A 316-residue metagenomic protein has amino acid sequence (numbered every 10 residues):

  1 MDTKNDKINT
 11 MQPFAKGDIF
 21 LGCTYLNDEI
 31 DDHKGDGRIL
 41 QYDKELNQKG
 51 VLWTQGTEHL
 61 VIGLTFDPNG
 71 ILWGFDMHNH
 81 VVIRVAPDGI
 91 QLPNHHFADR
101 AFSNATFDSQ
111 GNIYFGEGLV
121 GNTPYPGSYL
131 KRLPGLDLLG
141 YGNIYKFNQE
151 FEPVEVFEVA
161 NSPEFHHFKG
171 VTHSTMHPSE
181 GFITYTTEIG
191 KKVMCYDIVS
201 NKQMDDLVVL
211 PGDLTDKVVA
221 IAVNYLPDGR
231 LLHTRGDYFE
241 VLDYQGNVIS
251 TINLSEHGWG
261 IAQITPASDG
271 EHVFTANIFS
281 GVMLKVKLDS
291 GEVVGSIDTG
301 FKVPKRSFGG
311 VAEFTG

Functional and structural regions predicted by a protein language model:
M1-G50: An edge-strand/N-cap motif at the start of beta-rich repeat modules
N5-A15, G56-P68, A98-Q110, G116-G121 (+5 more regions): Beta-rich, blade/repeat-based domains predominating in secreted/periplasmic proteins but also intracellular
G17, L21-K34, G116-L139: Short, conserved, GDST-rich strand-edge loop motifs in beta-rich repeat architectures
D18-L21, L72-G74, N112-Y114, F182-Y185 (+2 more regions): Conserved beta-propeller blade signature
Y25-L26, H78, L119-V120, I189 (+2 more regions): Residue-level signature of beta-propeller blades and closely related beta-rich strand-turn architectures in secreted
D36-L40, V81-I83, G142-Y145, K192-M194 (+2 more regions): A short loop-to-beta-strand structural motif that recurs across blades of beta-propeller domains
N47-Q55, I90-H96, P153-F165, K202-T215 (+2 more regions): A short beta-strand motif characteristic of beta-propeller blades
I278-G316: Blade-level signature of beta-propeller repeat domains, shared across WD40, Kelch, NHL, RCC1 and BNR/Asp-box propellers
